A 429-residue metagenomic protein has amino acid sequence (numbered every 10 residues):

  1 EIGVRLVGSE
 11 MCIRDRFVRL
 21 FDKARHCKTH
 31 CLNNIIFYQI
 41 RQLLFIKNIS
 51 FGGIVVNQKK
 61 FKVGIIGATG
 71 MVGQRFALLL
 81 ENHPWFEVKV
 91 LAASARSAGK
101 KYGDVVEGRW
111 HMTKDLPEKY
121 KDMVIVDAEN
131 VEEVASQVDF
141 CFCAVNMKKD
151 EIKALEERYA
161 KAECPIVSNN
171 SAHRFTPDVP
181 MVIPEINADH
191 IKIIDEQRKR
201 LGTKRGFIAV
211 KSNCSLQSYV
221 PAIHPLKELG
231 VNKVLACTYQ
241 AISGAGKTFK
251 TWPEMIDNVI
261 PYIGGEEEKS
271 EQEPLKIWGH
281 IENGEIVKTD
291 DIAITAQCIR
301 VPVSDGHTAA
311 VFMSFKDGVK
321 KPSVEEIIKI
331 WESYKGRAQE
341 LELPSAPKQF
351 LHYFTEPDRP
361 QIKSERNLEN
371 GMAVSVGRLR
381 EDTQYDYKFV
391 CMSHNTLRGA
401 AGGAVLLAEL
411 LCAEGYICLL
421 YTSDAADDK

Functional and structural regions predicted by a protein language model:
E1-D15, Y421-K429: Single conserved hydrophobic/aromatic residue that forms the stacking wall/gate of nucleotide- or nucleobase-binding
V4-R5, N82, E228, K276: Solvent-exposed polar/charged
R5, R14-R19, R25, R41: Basic polycationic patches enriched in arginine
L20, C27, C31-Q39, N48-I49: Short terminal hydrophobic/aromatic SLiMs and anchors at protein ends
H26, C31, I66, D427-D428: Short stretches within intrinsically disordered, low-complexity N-terminal or propeptide regions
F45, F51-P261, A293, L368 (+3 more regions): N-terminal Rossmann-like NAD(P) cofactor-binding subdomain of oxidoreductases, focused on the glycine-rich
S243-S423: Charged docking surfaces used in two-component/phosphorelay signaling
